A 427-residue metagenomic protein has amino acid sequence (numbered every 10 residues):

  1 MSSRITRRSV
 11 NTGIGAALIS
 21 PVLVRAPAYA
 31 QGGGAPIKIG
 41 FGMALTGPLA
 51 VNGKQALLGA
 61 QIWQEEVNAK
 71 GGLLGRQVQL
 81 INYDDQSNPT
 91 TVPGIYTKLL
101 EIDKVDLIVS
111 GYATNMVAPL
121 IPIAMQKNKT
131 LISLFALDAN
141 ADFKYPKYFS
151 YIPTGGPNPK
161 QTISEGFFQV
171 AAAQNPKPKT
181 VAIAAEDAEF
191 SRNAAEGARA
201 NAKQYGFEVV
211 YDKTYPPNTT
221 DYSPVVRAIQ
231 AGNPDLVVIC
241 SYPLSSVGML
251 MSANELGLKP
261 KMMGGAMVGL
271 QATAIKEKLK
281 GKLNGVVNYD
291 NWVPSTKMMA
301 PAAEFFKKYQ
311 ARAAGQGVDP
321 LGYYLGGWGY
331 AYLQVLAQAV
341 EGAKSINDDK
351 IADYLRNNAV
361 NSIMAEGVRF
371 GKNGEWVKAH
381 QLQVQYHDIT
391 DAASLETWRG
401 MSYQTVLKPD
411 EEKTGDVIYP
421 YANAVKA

Functional and structural regions predicted by a protein language model:
S2-S3, S9-A30: N-terminal export signals
V24-M43: C-terminal segment of N-terminal export signals and the immediately downstream linker at the start of the mature
I37-G59, Y83-T90, Y112-A113, A184-N193 (+3 more regions): Extracytoplasmic "Venus flytrap"
V51-L58, G71-F143, Y215-Y222, P243-V247: Beta-alpha junction/loop-to-helix N-cap segments that form part of ligand/metal-binding clefts
V105-Y211, K261-K280, N284-N288: Extracytoplasmic ligand/sensor domains, especially the bilobed periplasmic-binding protein
P153-T154, A253-Y330, T414, Y419-K426: Extracellular/periplasmic periplasmic-binding protein-like sensory domains
E341-D353: Short, charged, surface-exposed loops that flank catalytic or proteolytic processing sites
A359-A427: Solvent-exposed, acidic/polar segments of extracytosolic/periplasmic ligand-binding ectodomains
